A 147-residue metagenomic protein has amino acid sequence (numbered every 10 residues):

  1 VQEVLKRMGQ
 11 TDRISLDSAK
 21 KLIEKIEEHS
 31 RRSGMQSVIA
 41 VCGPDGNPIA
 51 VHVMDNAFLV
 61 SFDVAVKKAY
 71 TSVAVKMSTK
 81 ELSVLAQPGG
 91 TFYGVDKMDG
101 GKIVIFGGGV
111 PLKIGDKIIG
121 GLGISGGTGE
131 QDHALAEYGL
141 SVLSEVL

Functional and structural regions predicted by a protein language model:
Q2-L147: Flexible, solvent-exposed loop/hinge segments and secondary-structure transition points
